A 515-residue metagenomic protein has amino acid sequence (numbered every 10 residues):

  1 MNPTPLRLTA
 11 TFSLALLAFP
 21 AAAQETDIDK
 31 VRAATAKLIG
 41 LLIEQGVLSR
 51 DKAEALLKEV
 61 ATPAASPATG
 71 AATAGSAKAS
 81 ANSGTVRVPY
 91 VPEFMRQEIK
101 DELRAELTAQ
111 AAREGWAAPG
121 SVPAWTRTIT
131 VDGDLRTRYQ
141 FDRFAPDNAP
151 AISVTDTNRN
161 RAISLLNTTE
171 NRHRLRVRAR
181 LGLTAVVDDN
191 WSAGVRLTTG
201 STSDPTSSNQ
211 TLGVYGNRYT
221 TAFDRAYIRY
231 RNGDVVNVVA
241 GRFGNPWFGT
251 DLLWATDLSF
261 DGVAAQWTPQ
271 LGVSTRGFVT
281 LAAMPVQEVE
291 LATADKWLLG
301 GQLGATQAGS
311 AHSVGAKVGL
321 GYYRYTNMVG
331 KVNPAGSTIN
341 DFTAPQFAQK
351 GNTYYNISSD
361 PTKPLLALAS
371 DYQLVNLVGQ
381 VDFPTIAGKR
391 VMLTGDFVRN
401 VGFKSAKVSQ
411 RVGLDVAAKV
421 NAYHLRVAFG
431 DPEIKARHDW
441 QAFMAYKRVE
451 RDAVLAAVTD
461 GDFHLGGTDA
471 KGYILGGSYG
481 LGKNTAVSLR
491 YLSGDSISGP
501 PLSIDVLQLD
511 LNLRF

Functional and structural regions predicted by a protein language model:
A22-L165, F515: N-terminal periplasmic/intermembrane-space "pro-region" immediately following the signal or transit peptide
T26, L165-T168, S337, P345-F515: Outer-membrane beta-barrel pore domains
R127, H173-V177, Y219-D224, D257-D261 (+6 more regions): Residues that define the transmembrane beta-barrel architecture of outer-membrane proteins
G133, A179-A185, R225-Y230, V263-W267 (+6 more regions): Residues on the lipid-exposed face of transmembrane beta-strands in outer-membrane beta-barrel proteins
T137-R143, L197-S203, G244-P246, P269 (+9 more regions): Transmembrane beta-strands of outer-membrane beta-barrel pores
Y139-R178, L183-D234, W247-A255, T362 (+3 more regions): Surface-exposed loop and membrane-interface regions of Gram-negative outer-membrane beta-barrel proteins
D189-A193, D234-V238, L271-V279, S310-V318 (+3 more regions): Repeated loop/turn-to-beta-strand initiation elements of outer-membrane beta-barrel proteins
T202-H312, K317, G321-L366, A453-H464: Surface-exposed coil loops of outer-membrane beta-barrel proteins
